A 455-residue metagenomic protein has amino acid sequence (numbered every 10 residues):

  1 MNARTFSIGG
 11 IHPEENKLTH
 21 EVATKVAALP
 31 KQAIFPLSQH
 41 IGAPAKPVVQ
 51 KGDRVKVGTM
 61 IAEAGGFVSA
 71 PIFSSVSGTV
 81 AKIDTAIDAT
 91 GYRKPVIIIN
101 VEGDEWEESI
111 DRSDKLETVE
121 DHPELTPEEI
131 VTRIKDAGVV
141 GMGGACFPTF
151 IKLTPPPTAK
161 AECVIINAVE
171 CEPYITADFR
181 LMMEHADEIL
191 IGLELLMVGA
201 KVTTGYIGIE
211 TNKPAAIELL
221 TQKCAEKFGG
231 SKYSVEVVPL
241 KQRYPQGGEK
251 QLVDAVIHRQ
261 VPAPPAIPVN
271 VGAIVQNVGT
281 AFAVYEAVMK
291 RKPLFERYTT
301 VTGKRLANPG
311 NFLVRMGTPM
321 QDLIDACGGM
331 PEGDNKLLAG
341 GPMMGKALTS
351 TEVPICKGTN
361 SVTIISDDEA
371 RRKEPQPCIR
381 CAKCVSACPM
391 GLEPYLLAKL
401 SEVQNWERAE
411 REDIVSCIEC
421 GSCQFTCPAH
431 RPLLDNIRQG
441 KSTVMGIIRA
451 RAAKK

Functional and structural regions predicted by a protein language model:
M1-V48: N-terminal, Lys/Arg-enriched amphipathic/low-complexity engagement segments that precede the first folded domain
Q50-E63, K82: Short, well-structured beta-strand-loop connectors
G78-V80: Conserved hydrophobic positions within beta-strands
I87-F147, T158, P214: Acidic low-complexity segments
V164-D178, R305: Gly-rich Lys/Arg/Thr-decorated short loops/hinges at beta-loop-alpha junctions or inter-strand turns that position
M183-V198: Histidine-anchored nucleotide/phosphate-binding helix
T203-M320, A326-G333, G341: Hydrophobic alpha-helical positions that pack around
T359-P375, V385, P389-K455: Ferredoxin-type iron-sulfur electron-transfer modules in oxidoreductases and energy-metabolism complexes
